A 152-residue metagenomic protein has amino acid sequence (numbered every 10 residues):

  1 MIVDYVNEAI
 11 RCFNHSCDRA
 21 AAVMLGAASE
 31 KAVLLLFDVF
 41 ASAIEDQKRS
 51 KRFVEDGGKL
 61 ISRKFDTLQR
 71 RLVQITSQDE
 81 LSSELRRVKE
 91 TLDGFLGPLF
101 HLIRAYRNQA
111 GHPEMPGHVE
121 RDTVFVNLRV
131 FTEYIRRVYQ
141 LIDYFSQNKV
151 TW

Functional and structural regions predicted by a protein language model:
M1-R19, F40, V130, Y144-W152: Charged alpha-helical initiation segments
S16, S42-A43, V54, E133 (+1 more regions): Short C-terminal domain-edge/linker segments immediately following a structured domain
A20-A22, A28: Solenoid-repeat scaffolds in large eukaryotic assemblies
L35-D38: C-terminal alpha-helical interaction modules of replication/initiation AAA+ assemblies
F40-F100: Flexible secondary-structure boundary motifs
L85-W152: Charge-enriched, short contiguous segments at helix-coil
